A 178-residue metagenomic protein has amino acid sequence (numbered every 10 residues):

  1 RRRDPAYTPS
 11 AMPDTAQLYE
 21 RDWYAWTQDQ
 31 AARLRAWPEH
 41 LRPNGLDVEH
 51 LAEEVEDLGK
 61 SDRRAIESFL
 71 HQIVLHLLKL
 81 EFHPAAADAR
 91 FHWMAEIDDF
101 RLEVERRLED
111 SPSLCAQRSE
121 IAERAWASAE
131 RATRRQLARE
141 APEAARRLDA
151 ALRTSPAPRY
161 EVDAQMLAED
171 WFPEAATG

Functional and structural regions predicted by a protein language model:
R2-G178: Surface/interface-facing alpha-helical segments and adjacent flexible terminal/loop regions used for partner/assembly
